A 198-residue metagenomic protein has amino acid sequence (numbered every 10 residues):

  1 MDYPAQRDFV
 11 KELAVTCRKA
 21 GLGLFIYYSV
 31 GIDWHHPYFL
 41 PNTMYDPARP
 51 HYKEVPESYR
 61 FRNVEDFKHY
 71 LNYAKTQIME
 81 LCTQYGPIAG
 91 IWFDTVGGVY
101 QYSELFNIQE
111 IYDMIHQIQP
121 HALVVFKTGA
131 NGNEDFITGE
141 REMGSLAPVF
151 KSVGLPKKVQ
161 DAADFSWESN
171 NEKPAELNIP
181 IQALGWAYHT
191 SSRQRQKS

Functional and structural regions predicted by a protein language model:
M1-S198: Mature catalytic domains of secreted/periplasmic carbohydrate-active enzymes
